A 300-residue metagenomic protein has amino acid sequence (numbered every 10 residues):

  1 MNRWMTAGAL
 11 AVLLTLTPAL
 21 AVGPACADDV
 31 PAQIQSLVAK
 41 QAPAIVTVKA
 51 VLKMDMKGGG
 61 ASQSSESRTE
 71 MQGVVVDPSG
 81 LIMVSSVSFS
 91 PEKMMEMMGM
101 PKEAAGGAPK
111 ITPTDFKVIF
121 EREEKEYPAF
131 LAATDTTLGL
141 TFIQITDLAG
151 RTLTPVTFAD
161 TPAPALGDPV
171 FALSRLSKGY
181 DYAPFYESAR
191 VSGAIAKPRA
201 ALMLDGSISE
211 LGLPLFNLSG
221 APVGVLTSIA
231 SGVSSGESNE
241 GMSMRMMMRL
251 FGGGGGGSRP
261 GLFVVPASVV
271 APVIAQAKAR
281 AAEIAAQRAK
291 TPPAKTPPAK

Functional and structural regions predicted by a protein language model:
L14-P24: C-terminal segment of classical bacterial N-terminal signal peptides
D28-D29, T154-L202, G206-E210, L226-S238: Flexible, gly/ser-rich surface segments that form the specificity/activation loops bordering the active-site cleft
D29-Q35, D55-V87, E126-P128, G212-L213 (+2 more regions): A conserved glycine-rich beta-strand in the N-terminal activation segment of trypsin-fold
D29-V38, E96-K117, P128, L176-G179 (+2 more regions): C-terminal cap/linker of serine protease catalytic domains
K40-G58, V170-A172: A short, Trp-centered hydrophobic/proline-enriched beta-strand micro-motif
T47, D77, M83, F171-L173 (+1 more regions): Hydrophobic beta-strand signal
S65, K102-A149: Conserved catalytic-core segment of clan PA serine endopeptidases
V74-V75, G206-S228: Catalytic nucleophile loop of clan PA
